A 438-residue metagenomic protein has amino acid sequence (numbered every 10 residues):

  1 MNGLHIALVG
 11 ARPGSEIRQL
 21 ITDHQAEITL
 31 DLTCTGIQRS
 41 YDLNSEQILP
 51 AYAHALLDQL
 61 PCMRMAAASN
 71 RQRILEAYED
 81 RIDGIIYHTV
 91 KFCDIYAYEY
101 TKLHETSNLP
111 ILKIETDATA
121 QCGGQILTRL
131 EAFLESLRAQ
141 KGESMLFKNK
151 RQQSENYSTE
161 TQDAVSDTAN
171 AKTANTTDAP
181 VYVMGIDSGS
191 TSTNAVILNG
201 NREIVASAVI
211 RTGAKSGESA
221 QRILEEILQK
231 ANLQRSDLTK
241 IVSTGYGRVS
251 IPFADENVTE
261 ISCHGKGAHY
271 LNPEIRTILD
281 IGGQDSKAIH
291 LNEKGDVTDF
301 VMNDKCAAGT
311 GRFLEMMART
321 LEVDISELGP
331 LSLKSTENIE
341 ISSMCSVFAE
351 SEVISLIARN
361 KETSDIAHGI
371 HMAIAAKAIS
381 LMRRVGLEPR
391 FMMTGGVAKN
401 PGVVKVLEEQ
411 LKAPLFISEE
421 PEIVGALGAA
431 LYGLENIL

Functional and structural regions predicted by a protein language model:
V9-R73: Redox- and metal-dependent alpha/beta enzyme cores, enriched for Fe-S-associated oxidoreductases and cofactor-handling
R71, A349-M382, E422: Adenine-nucleotide phosphate-binding core of ATP-dependent small-molecule kinases
L109-E115, E260-I261, E408-L427: Conserved phosphate-binding/catalytic loops in two-lobed NTP-binding clefts
T128, L314, S418-L438: Glycine-rich phosphate-binding/hydrolytic loop that grips phosphoryl groups
N156-E260, K399, E408-E409, A413-L415: N-terminal glycine/serine-rich phosphate-binding loop of ATP-dependent small-molecule kinases, especially carbohydrate
S158, D163, D167-D178, Y246-D296 (+2 more regions): Conserved phosphate-binding catalytic cores of ATP/NTP-utilizing and phosphoryl-transfer enzymes
T212-S216, E293, T298-L333, E337 (+1 more regions): Glycine-rich phosphate-binding loop plus the immediately following alpha-helix
Y246, R383, L387-Q410, P421-G425: Glycine-rich phosphate-binding loops at beta-strand->alpha-helix junctions
